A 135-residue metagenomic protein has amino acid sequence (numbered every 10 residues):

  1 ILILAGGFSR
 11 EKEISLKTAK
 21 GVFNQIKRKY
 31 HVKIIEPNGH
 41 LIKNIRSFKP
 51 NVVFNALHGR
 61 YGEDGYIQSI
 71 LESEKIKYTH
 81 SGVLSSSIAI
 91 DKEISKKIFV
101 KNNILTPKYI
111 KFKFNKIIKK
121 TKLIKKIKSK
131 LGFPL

Functional and structural regions predicted by a protein language model:
I1-A5, R10, K17, V32 (+2 more regions): Active-site nucleotide/adenylate-binding loops and adjacent lid/helix of ATP-dependent enzymes
G7-F8, K49-I90, L105-F114: A short, GP-enriched loop/loop-strand-helix hinge that lies immediately N-terminal to, or at the N-terminal rim
R10, G21, H40, G62: Short alpha-helical
E13-I14, N44, D64-Y66: Short glycine-/acidic-enriched loop or helix-start segments at secondary-structure transitions that form or flank
T18-V22, I67, S95: Hydrophobic residues within alpha-helices that form the first helical element adjacent to the glycine-rich loop
G21-I34: A short, N-terminal amphipathic alpha-helix
I26-K27, L71, F99: Hydrophobic alpha-helical packing residues
H31-K49, Y61: Glycine-rich, highly charged phosphate/nucleotide-binding loops
